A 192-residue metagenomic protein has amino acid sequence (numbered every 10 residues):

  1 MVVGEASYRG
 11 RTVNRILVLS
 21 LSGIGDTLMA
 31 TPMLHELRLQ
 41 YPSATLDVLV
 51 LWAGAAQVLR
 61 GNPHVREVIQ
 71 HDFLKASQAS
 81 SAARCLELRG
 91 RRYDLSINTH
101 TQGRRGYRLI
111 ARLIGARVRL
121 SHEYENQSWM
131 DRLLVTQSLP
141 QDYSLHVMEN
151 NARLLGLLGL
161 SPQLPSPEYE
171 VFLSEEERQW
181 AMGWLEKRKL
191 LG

Functional and structural regions predicted by a protein language model:
M1-G192: Catalytic machinery of carbohydrate-active enzymes, primarily nucleotide-sugar-dependent glycosyltransferases
